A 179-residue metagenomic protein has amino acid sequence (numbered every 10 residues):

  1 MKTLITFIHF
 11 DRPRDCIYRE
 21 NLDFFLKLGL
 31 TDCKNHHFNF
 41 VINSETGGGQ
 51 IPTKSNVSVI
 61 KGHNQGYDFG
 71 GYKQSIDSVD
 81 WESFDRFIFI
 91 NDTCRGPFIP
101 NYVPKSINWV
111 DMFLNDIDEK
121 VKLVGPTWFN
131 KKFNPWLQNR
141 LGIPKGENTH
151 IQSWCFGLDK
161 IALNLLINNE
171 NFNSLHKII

Functional and structural regions predicted by a protein language model:
M1-I179: ER/Golgi luminal nucleotide-sugar-dependent glycosyltransferases, focusing on the catalytic module
